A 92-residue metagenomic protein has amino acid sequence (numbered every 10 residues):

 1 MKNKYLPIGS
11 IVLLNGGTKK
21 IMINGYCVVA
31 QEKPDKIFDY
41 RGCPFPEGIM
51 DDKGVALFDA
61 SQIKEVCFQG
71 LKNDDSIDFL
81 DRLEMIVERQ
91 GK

Functional and structural regions predicted by a protein language model:
Y5-L6: Short, well-ordered loop/turn sites that connect or cap secondary structure elements
K19-V29: Short beta-strand-centered aromatic/proline hotspots
V29-D39: Short, solvent-exposed secondary-structure boundary/capping segments
D39-K92: Intrinsically disordered, low-complexity, charged/polar segments
